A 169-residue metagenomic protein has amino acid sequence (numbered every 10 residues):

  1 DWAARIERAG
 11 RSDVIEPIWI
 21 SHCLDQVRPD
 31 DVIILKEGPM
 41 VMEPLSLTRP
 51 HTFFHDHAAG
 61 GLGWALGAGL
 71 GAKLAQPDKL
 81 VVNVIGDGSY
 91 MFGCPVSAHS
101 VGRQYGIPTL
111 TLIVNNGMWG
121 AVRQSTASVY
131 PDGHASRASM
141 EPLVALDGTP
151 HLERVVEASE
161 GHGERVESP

Functional and structural regions predicted by a protein language model:
W2-D78: Active-site diphosphate/adenylate-binding microenvironment
E43-P169: Thiamine diphosphate
